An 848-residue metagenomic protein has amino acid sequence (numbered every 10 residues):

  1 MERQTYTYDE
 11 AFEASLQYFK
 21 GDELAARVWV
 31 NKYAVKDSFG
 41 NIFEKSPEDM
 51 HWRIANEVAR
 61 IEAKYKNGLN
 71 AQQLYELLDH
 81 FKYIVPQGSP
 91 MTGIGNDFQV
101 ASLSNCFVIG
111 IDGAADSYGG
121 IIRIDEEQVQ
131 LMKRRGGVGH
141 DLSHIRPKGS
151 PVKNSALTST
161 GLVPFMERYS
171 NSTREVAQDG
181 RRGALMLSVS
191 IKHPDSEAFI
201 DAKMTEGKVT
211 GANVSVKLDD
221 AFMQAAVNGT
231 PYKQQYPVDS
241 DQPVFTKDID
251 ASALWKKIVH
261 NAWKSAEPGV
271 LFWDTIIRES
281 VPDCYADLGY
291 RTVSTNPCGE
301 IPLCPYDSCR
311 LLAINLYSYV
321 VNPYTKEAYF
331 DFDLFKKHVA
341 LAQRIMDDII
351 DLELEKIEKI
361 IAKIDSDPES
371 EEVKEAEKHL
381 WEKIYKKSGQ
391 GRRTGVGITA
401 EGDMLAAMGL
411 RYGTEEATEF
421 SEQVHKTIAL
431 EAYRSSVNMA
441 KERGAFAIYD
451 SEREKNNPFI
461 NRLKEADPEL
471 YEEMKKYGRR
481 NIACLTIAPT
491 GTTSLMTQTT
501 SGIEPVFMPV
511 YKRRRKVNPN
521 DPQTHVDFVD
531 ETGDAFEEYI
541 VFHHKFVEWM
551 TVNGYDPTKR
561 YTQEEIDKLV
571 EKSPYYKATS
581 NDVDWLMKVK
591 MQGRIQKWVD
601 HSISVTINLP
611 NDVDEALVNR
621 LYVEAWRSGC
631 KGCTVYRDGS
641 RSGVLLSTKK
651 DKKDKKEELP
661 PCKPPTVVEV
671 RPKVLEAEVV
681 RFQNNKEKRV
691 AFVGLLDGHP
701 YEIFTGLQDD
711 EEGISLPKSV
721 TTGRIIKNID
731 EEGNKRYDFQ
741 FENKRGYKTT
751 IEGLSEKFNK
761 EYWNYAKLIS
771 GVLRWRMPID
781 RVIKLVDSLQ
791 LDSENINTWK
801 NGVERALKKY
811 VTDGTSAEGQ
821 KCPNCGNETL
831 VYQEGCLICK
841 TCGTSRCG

Functional and structural regions predicted by a protein language model:
M1-L103, W255-K264, R627, V635-S640 (+1 more regions): Acidic/polar, glycine-rich intrinsically disordered N-terminal extensions of enzymes
Y8, A14-F19, S104-H338, D351-D365 (+5 more regions): Active-site cavity-forming subdomains of large catalytic enzyme subunits
E23, G299-I301, I350-L354, E358 (+4 more regions): Catalytic alpha/beta core of large soluble enzyme barrels
L74-Y75, Q235-P237, H338-Y385, G389 (+5 more regions): Internal maturation/activation junctions in enzymes
G93-V108, Y118-D141, V176, S188-I191 (+14 more regions): Conserved phosphate/anionic-ligand binding catalytic regions in large, soluble enzymes, centered on
L218, E279, C284-A286, N296 (+5 more regions): Terminal amphipathic helices with adjacent charged low-complexity linkers/tails
Y471-E473, S647-L695: Short, Gly/Pro- and small/polar-rich lid/capping loops
P823-N827, T841: Short, cysteine/histidine-rich loop/knuckle motifs that typically chelate Zn2+
